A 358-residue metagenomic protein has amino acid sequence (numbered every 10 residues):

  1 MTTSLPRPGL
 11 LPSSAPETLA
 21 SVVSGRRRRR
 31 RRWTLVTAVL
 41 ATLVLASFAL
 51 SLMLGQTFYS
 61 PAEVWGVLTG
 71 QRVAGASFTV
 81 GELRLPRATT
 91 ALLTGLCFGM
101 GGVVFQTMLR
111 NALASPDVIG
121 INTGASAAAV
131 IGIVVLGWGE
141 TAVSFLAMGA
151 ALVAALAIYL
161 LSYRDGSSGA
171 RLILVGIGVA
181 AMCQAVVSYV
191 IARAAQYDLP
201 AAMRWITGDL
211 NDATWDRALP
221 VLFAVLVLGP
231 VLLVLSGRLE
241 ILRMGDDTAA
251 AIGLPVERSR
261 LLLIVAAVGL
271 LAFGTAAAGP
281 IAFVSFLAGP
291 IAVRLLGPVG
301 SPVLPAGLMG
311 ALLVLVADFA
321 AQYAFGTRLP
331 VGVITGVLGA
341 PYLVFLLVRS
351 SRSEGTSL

Functional and structural regions predicted by a protein language model:
T2-L358: Alpha-helical transmembrane segments in inner-membrane proteins
